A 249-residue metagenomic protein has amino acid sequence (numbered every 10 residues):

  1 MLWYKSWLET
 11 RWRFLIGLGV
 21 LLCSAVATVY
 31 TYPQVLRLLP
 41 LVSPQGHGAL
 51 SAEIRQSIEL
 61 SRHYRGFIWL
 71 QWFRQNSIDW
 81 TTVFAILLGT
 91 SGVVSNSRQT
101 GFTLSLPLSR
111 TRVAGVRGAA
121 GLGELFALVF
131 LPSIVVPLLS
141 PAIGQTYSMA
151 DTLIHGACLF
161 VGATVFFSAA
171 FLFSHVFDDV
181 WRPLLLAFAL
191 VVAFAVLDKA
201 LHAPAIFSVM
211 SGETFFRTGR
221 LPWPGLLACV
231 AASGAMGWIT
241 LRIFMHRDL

Functional and structural regions predicted by a protein language model:
M1-L21: Aromatic- and glycine-rich beta-strand/loop motifs that create alpha-glucan
L2, E9-T10, A27-Q71, V176 (+1 more regions): Terminal transmembrane helical anchor/hairpin motif
L22, Q71, G115-D178, R220-P222 (+1 more regions): Secretory targeting signals
W69-S97, F188: Long, hydrophobic alpha-helical segments
I78, T82, L128, C158-G162 (+1 more regions): Alpha-helical transmembrane segments of multi-pass membrane transport proteins
I86-G89, Q99, V135, S168-A169 (+2 more regions): Hydrophobic/aromatic residues in alpha-helical transmembrane segments
V93-L122: Helix-loop-helix units of permease transmembrane domains in multi-pass membrane transporters, especially ABC
